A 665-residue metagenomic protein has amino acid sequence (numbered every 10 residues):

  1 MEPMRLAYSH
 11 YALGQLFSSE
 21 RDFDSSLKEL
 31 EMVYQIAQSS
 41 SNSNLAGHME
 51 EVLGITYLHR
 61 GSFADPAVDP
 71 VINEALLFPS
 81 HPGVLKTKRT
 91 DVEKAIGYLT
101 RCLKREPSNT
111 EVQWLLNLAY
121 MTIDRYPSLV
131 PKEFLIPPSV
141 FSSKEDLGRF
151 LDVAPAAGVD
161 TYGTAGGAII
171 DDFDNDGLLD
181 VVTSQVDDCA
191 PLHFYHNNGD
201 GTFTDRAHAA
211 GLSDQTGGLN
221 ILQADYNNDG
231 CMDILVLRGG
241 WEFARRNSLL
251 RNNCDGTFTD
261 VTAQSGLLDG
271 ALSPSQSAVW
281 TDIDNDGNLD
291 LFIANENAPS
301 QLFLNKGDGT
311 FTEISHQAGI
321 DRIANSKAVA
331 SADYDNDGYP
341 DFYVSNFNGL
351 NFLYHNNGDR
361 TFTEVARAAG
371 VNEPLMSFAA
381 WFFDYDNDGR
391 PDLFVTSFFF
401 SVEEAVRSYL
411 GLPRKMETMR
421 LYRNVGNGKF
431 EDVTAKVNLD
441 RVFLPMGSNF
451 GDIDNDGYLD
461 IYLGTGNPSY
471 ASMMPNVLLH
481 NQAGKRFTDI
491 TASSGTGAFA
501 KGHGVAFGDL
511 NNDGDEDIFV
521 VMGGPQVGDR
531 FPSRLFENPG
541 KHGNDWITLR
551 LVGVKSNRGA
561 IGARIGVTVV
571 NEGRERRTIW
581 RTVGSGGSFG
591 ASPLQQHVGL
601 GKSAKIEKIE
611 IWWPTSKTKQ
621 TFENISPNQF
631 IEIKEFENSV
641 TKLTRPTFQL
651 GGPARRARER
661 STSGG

Functional and structural regions predicted by a protein language model:
P3, H10, E50, Y57 (+2 more regions): TPR repeat positional signature
P3-M4, Y8, Q15, S19-S25 (+3 more regions): Short coil/linker segments at helix-helix boundaries
S62-T87, L237-A244, T396-R414, G464-S472 (+1 more regions): Short, conserved, GDST-rich strand-edge loop motifs in beta-rich repeat architectures
S128-G163, H196-T216, L250-S273, L304-A324 (+8 more regions): Blade-edge motifs of beta-propeller repeat domains
A154-V186: Beta-strand-rich domains and repeat architectures in extracellular enzymes and scaffolds, especially beta-propellers
A165-N175, H196, G218-C231, S275-N285 (+8 more regions): Beta-propeller blade termini
A168, L178-Q185, G230, I234-G239 (+7 more regions): Hydrophobic beta-strand segments that make up the repeating blades of beta-propeller and related beta-repeat
R486-K501, A506, L510-G665: Gly/Ser/Thr/Pro-enriched helix-cap/hinge segments flanking short amphipathic alpha-helices
